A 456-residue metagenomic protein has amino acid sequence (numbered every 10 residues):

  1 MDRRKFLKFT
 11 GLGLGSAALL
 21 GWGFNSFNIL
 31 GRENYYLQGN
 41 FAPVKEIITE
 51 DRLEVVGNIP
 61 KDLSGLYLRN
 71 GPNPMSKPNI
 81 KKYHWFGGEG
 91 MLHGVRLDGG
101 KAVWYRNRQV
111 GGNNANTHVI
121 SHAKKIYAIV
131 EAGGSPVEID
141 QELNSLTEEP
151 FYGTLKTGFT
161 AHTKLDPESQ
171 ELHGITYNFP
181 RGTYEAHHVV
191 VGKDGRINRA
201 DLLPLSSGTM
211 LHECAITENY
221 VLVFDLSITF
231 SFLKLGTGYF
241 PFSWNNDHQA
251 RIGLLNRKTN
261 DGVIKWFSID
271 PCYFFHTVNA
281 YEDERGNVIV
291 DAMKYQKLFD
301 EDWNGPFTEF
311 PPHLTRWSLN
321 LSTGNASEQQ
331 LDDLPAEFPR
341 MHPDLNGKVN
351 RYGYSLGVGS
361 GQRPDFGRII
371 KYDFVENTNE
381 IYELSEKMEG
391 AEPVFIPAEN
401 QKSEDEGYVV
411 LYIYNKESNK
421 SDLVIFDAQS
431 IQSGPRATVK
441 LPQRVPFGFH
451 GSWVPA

Functional and structural regions predicted by a protein language model:
M1, L20-N58: C-terminal segment of N-terminal export signals and the immediately downstream linker at the start of the mature
L7-S26: N-terminal export signals
V110-I197: Well-ordered mid-protein domain cores that form the structural environment of catalytic cofactors
N113-H122, F159-E168, E213-A215, Y281-E282 (+3 more regions): Structural signature of eukaryotic scaffold interfaces centered on beta-propeller domains
E142-T154, V191-L205, R251-D270, L319-L334 (+2 more regions): Blade-edge beta-strand/turn elements of extracellular beta-propeller and related beta-sheet repeat scaffolds
A186-K193, G236-K258, G305-L321, G367-D373 (+1 more regions): Beta-propeller blade signature
D247-T323: A conserved active-site cap/scaffold subdomain adjacent to cofactor or substrate pockets
S268-F274, D332-P339, I381-E399, P435-F449: Conserved blade-ending motifs and adjacent loop-strand segments that build the rim/top face of beta-propeller domains
